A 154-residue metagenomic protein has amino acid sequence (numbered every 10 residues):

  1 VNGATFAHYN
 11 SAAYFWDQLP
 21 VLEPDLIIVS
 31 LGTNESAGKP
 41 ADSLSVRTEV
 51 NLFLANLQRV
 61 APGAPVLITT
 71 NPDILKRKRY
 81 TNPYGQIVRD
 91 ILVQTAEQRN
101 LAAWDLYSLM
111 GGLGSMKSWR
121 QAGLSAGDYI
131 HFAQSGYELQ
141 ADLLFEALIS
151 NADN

Functional and structural regions predicted by a protein language model:
V1-T48, H131: Conserved SGNH/GDSL esterase-like catalytic core that processes O-acyl groups on lipids and polysaccharides
A7, A37-K39, L67, G112 (+2 more regions): A generic structural micro-environment signature that highlights single residues at secondary-structure boundaries
Y9-W16, R47-L54, R89, A141-F145: Extracytoplasmic/secreted envelope proteins and their assembly/folding machinery, especially bacterial periplasmic
L19, L57-R59: N-terminal cationic-hydrophobic initiation segments that often serve targeting/anchoring roles
E23-S36, L44-N56, L67-L106: Conserved N-terminal glycine/acidic-rich loop preference
A61-P65: A short helix->loop->beta-strand "cap" motif at the edges of active sites that frequently abuts
D73-N154: Catalytic His-Asp segment of secreted/periplasmic serine-dependent ester chemistry enzymes
